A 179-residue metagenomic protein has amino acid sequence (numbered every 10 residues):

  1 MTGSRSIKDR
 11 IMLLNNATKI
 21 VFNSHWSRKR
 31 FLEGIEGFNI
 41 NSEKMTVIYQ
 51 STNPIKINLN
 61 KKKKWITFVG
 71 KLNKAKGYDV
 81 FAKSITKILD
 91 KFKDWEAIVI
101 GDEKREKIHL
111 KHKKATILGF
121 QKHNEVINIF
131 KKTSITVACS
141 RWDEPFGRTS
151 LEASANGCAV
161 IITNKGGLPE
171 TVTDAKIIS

Functional and structural regions predicted by a protein language model:
S4-I11, N15-E43: A short, active-site helix/loop in glycosyltransferases that binds the activated sugar's phosphate group
T18, K131-P145, C158: Acidic donor-binding loop of glycosyltransferase active sites
V21, T52, K56-K76, A82-I85: Conserved donor-binding/catalytic core segment of Leloir-type glycosyltransferases
W26-S27, V47-I57, K104: Short beta-strand->alpha-helix junction loop in the catalytic core of nucleotide-activated group-transfer enzymes
V69, A82, E96-I108: Glycosyltransferase donor-sugar binding loop
E106-I127: Nucleotide-activated donor-binding/catalytic signature segment of Leloir-type glycosyltransferases, i.e., the conserved
I127, S150-A155, P169-E170: Short alpha-helical segment that forms part of, or immediately flanks, the ligand-binding pocket in carbohydrate-active
K165-S179: Short acidic/histidine- and often glycine-rich active-site loop of Leloir-type glycosyltransferases that engages
